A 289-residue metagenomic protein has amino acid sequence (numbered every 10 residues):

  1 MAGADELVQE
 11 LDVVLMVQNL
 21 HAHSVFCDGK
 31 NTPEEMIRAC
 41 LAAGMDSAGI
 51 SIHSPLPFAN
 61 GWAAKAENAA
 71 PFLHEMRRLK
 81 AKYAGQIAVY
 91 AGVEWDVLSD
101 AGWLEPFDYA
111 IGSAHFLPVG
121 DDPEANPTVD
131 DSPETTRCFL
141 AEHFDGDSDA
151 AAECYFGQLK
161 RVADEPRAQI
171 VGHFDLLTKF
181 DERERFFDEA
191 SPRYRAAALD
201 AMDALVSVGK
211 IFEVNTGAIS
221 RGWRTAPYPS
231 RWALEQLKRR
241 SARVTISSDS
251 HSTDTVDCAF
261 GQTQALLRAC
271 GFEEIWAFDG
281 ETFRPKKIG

Functional and structural regions predicted by a protein language model:
G3-V97, T178-R193, S241, T245 (+2 more regions): An N-terminally biased module of ancient metal coordination in phosphate/nucleic-acid-related enzymes
H21, C40, A110, H173 (+2 more regions): Conserved, mostly hydrophobic/aromatic
A48-I50, A110, V171, F212 (+1 more regions): Hydrophobic residues within beta-strands of alpha/beta enzymes
W62, E67-S207: Extended substrate/RNA-proximal surfaces in nucleic-acid metabolism proteins
P106-Y109, A233, L237-V244, G261-A277: Structural recognition of alpha->loop->beta junctions
E189-A197, A226-E235, G261-Q262: Charged helix-capping and loop-helix junction motifs
I211-G222: His/Asp/Glu-enriched short active-site or ligand-binding loop at hydrolase and phosphoryl-transfer sites
C270-E273, D279-G289: C-terminal regulatory/interaction regions
